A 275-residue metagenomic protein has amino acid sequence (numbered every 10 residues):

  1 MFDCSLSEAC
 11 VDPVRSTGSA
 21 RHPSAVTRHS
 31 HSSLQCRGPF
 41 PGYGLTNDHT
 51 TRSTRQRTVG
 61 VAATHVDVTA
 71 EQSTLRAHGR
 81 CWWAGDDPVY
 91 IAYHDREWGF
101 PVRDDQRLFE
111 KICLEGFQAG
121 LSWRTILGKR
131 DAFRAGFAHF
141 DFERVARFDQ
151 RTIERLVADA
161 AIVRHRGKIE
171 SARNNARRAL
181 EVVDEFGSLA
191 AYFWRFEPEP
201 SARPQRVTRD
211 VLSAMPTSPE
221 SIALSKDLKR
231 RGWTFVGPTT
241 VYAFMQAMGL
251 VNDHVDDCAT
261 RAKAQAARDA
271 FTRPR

Functional and structural regions predicted by a protein language model:
M1, S19-H22: Polybasic, low-complexity intrinsically disordered segments
F2, F40-Y43: Aromatic (phenylalanine/tyrosine) cluster motif
A9-V11, A20: Residue-level detector of structural "landmarks"
C10, V26-R28: Short glycine-rich, low-complexity segments
H22, H29-H31, Q35, Y43 (+3 more regions): Low-complexity, intrinsically disordered or signal/transmembrane-proximal segments
R55-R275: HhH-family (HhH-GPD) DNA N-glycosylase catalytic core used in base-excision repair
